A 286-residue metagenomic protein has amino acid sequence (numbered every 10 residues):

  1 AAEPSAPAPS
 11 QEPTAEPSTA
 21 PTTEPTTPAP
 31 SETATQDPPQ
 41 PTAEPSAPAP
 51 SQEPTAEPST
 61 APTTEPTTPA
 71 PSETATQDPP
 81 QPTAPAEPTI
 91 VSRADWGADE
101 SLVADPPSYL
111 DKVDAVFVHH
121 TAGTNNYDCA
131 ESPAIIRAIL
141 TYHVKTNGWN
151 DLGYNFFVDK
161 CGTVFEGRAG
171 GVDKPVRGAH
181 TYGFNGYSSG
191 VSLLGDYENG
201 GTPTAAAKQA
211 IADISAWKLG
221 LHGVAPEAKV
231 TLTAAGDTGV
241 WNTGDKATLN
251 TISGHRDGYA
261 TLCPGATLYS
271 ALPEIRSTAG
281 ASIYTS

Functional and structural regions predicted by a protein language model:
A1-P9, P13, P17, P21 (+3 more regions): Cell wall/extracellular polymer interaction/catalysis modules
E3-A6, A75-L110, A115-F117, T121 (+3 more regions): Basic/polar, cationic surfaces and motifs that engage anionic cell-wall and phosphate/carboxylate ligands
N150-D151: Carboxylate/His-rich catalytic cores and anion/metal-binding grooves
